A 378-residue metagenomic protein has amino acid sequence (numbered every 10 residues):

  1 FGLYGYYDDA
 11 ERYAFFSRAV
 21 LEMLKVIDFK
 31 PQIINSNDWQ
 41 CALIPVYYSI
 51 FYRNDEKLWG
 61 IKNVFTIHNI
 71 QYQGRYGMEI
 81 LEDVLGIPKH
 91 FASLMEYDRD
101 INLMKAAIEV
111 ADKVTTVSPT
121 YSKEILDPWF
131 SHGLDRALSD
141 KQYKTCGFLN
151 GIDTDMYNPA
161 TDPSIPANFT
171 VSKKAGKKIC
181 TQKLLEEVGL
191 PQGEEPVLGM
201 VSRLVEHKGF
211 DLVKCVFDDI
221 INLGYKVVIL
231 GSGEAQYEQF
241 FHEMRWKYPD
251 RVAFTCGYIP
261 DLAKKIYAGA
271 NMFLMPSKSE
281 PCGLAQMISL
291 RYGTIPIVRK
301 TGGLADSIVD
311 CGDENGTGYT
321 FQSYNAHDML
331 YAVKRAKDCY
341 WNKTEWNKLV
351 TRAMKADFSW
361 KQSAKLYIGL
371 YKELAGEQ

Functional and structural regions predicted by a protein language model:
F1-Q378: Catalytic cores of nucleotide-sugar-dependent glycosyltransferases that transfer UDP/GDP/TDP-activated
